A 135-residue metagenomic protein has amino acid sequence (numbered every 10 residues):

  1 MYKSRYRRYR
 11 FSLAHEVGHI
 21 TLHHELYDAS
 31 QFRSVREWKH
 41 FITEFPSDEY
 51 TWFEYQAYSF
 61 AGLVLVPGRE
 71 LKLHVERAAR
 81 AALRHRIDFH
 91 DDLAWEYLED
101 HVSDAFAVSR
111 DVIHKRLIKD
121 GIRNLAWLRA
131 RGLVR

Functional and structural regions predicted by a protein language model:
M1-R135: Active-site hotspot residues in diverse enzymes, especially metal/ion-binding acidic/histidine motifs
